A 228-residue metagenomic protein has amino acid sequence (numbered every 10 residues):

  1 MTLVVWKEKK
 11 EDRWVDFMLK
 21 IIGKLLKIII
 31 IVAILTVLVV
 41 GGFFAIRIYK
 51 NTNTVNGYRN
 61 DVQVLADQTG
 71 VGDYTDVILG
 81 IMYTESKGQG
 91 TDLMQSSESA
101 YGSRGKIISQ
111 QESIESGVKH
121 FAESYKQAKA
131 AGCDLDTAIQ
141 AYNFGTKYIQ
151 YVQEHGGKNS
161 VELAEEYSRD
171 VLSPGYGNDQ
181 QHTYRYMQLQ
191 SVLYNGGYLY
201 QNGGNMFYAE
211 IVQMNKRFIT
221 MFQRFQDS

Functional and structural regions predicted by a protein language model:
L3-V55, D61, Q68-T69, R104-E115 (+2 more regions): Non-catalytic cell-wall polysaccharide-engagement segments
N53-N56, N60-Q63, D67-D76, K87-T91: N-terminal export/targeting and maturation segments
G72-Q89, S96, G117-V118, A138-F144 (+1 more regions): Short, functionally critical alpha-helical segments immediately adjacent to catalytic or ligand/cofactor-binding
G90-D92, M221-F222: Short, solvent-exposed loop/turn elements at domain surfaces
T91-M94, V152-Q153: Short, solvent-exposed loop/turn and secondary-structure capping segments
M94-G102: Short linear capping/connector segments at secondary-structure termini
